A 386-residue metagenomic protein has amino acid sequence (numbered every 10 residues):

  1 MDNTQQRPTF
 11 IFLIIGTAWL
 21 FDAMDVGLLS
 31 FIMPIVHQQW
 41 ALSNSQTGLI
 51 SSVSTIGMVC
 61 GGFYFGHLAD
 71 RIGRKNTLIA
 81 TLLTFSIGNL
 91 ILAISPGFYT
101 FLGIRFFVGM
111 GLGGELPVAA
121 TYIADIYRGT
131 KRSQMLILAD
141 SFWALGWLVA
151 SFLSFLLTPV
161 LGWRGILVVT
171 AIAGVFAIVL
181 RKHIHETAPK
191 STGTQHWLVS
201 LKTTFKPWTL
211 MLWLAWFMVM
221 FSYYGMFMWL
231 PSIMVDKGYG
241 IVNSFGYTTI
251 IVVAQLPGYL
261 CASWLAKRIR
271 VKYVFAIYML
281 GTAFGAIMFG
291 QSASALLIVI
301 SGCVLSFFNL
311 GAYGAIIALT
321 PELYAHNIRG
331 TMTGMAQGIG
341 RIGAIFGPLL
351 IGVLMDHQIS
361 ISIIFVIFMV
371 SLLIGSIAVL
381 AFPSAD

Functional and structural regions predicted by a protein language model:
F10-N44, M226-L230, G347: Extracytoplasmic
L29-S30, F205-Y259: Extracytoplasmic gate region of multi-pass secondary transporters
A41, G73, I94-T100, R128 (+1 more regions): Helix-breaking motifs and short loop linkers at transmembrane-helix boundaries and internal kinks in secondary membrane
C60-F98: Conserved MFS/SLC helix-loop-helix module at the cytosolic interface between two early adjacent transmembrane helices
T84, G88, Y99-F107, L296-V304: Paired small-residue
I104-S141: Cytoplasmic helix-loop-helix junction between adjacent transmembrane helices in 12-TM secondary transporters
L138-K182: Helix-loop-helix hairpin linking two adjacent transmembrane segments in secondary transporters
I172-P189, G375-P383: C-terminal membrane-cytosol helix-exit motif in multi-pass small-molecule transporters
